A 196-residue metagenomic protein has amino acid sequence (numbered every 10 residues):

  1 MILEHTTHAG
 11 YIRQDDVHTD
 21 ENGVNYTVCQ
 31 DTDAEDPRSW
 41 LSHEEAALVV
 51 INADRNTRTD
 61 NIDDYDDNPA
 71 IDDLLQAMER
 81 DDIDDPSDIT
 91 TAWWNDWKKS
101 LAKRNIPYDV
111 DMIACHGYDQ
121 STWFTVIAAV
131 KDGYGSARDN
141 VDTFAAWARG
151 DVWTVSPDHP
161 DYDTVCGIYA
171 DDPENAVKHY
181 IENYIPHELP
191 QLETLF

Functional and structural regions predicted by a protein language model:
M1-F196: Acidic interaction surfaces
